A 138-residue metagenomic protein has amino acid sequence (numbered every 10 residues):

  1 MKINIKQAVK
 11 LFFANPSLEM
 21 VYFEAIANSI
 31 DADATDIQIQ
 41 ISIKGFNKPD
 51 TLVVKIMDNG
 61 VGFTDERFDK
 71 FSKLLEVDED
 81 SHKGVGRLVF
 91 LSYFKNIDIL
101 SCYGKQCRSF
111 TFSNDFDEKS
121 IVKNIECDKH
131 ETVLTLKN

Functional and structural regions predicted by a protein language model:
M1-A34, Q38, S42-K44, D65-S72: Bergerat-fold GHKL ATPase/HATPase_c domain
A34-D36, P49-T51, K129-E131: A general secondary-structure signal for short beta-strands and their flanking turns/coil in non-transmembrane regions
I43-V54: Short beta-strand-loop-beta element adjacent to the nucleotide/active-site pocket used for signaling
V53, F68-F71, F90: Amphipathic alpha-helical segments in well-structured domains
D58: Acidic ATP/Mg2+-coordinating residue in the GHKL
V61-G62: Glycine-rich G1-box
V77-N138: GHKL-type ATPase core
